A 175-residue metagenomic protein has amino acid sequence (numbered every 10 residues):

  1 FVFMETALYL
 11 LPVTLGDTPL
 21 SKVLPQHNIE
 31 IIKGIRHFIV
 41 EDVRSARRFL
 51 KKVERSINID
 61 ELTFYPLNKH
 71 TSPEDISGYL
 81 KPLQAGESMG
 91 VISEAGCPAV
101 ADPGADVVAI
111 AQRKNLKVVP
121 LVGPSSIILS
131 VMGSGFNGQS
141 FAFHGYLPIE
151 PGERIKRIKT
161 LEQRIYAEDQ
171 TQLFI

Functional and structural regions predicted by a protein language model:
F3-L67: Glycine-rich, flexible N-terminal cofactor/catalytic loop recognition
E5-T18, I31-G34, S125, L129-I175: Beta-strand/loop-alpha-helix module characteristic of Rossmann-like adenine-cofactor folds
V23-Q26, V53-R55, Y79-L80, P103-V108 (+2 more regions): Short, glycine/charged-enriched secondary-structure capping and boundary segments
H27-G34, P82, D106-K114, T160-L161: Catalytic-core regions built around general acid/base machinery
I39-V40, M89-G96, L173-I175: Acidic beta-strand-to-loop metal/phosphate-binding motif
Y65-S72, L147-P148: Conserved helicase motor
H70-L80: Glycine-rich, highly charged phosphate/nucleotide-binding loops
Q84-F143: Short glycine-cluster motifs
